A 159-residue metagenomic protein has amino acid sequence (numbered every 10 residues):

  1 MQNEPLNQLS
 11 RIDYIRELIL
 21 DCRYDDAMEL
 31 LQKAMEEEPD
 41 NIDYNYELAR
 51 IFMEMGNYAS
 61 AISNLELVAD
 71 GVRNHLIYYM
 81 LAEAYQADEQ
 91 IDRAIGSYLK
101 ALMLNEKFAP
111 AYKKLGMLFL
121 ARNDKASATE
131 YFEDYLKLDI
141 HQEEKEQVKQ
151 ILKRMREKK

Functional and structural regions predicted by a protein language model:
N7-D43, E47-R50, E54: Alpha-helical segment of the N-proximal tetratricopeptide repeat
S10, Y44, I77-Y78, A111 (+1 more regions): TPR alpha-solenoid repeat register
L20-D21, E54, A87-D88, A121 (+1 more regions): Register position in tetratricopeptide repeats
Q32-E36, E66-D70, L99-M103, L136-K137: Conserved structural position within tetratricopeptide repeats
E47, M80, K114, V148-I151: Canonical tetratricopeptide repeat
